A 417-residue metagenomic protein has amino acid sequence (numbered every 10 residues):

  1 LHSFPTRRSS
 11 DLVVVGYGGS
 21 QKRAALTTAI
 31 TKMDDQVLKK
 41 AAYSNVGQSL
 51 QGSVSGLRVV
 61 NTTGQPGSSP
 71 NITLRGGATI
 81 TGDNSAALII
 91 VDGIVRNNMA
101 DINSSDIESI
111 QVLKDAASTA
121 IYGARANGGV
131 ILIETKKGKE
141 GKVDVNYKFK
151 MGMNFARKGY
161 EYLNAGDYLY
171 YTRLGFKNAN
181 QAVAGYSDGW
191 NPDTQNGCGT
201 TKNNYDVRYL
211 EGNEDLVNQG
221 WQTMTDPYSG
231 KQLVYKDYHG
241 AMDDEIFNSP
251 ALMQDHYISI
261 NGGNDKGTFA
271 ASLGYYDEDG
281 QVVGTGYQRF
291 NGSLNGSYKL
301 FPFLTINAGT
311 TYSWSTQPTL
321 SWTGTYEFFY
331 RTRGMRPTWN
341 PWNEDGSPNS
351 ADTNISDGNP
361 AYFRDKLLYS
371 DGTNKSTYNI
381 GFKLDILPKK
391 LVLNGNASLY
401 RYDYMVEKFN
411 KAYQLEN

Functional and structural regions predicted by a protein language model:
L1-T6: Single conserved hydrophobic/aromatic residue that forms the stacking wall/gate of nucleotide- or nucleobase-binding
R7-S293, Y298, T305-N307, T377: Short, small/polar-rich motifs associated with maturation and membrane association, primarily at protein termini
V95-S104, N307-W322, N340-A351, Y413: Hydrophobic transmembrane alpha-helix bundles
Y160, V234, D243-S249, S321 (+2 more regions): Extracellular/periplasm-exposed beta-strand and loop segments of Gram-negative cell-envelope proteins, dominated by
C198-T200, D237, P318-T377: Acidic/polar loop-and-plug regions of large Gram-negative outer-membrane beta-barrel proteins
T200, Q281-N291, K299, T311-S313 (+3 more regions): Small-side-chain secondary-structure face that scaffolds active or pore-lining regions
S249-D265, G274-D277, P360-K408: Outer-membrane beta-barrel transmembrane strands
